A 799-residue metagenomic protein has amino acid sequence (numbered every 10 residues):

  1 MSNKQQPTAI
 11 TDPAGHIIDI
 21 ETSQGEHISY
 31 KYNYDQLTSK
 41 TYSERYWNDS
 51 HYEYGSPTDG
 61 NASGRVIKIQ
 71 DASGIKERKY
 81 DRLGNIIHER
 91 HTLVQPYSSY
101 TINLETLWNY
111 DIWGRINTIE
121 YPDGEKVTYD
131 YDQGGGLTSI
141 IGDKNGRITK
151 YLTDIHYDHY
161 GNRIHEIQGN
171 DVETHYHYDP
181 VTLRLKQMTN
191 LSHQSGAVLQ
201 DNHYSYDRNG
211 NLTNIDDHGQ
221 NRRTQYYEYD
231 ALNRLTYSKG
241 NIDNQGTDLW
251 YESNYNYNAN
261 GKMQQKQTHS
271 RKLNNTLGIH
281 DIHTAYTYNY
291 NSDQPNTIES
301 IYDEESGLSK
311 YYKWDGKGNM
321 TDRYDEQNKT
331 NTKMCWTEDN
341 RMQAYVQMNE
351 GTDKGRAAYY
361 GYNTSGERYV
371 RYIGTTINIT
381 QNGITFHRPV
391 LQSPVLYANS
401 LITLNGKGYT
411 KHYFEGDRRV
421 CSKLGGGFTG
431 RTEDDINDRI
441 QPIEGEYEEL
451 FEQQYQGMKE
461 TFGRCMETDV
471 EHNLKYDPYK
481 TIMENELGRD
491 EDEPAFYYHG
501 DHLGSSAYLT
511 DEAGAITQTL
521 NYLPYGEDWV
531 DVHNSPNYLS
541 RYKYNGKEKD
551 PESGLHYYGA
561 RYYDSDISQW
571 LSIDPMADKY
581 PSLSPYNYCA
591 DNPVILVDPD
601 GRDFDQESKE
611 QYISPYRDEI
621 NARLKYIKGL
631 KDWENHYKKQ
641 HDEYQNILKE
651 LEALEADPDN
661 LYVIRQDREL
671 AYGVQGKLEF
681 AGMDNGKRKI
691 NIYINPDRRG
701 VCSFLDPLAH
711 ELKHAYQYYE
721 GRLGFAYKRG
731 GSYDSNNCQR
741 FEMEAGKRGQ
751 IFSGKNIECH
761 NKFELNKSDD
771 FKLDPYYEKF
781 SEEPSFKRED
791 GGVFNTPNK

Functional and structural regions predicted by a protein language model:
M1-P7, D12-P13, D19-G25, S39-Y46 (+23 more regions): Beta-turn initiation residues at beta-strand->coil junctions
Y290, F386-R388, D435-G559, V594: A motif-centric feature for acidic-aromatic and gly/ser/thr-rich catalytic loops and repeats
G426-E448, A513-H533, E552-L555, G559-R561 (+2 more regions): Short turn/helix-capping motifs enriched in Asx and small/polar residues
G500, G700-Y716: Short alpha-helix carrying the canonical HExxH Zn2+-binding catalytic motif
D603-L670: A metal-dependent hydrolase signature that marks the N-terminal structural subdomain at the beginning of catalytic folds
D667-C702, Y718: Active-site scaffold of zinc-dependent metalloenzymes
C702, D706, Y718-K747: Post-HEXXH active-site segment of zinc metalloproteases
S735-C738, G749-K799: Long, well-structured alpha-helical subdomains associated with metal-dependent extracellular/ecto-lumenal hydrolases
